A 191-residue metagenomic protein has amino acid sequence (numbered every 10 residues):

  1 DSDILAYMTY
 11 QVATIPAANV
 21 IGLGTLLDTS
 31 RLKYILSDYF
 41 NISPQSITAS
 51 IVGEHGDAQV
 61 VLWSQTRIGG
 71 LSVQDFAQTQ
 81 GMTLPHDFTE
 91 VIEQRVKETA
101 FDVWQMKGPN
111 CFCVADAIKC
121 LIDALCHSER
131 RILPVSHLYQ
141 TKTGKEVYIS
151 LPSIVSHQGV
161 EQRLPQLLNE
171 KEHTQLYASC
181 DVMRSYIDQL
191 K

Functional and structural regions predicted by a protein language model:
D1-S2, G22: ADP-ribose/adenylate-binding Rossmann-like module
D3-I4, L27: Short alpha-helical
L5-V12: Short Gly/Thr/Asp-enriched flexible loops that form oxyanion-binding sites at enzyme active sites
V12-N19, D28-K191: C-terminal substrate-binding/catalytic lobe of Rossmann-fold NAD(P)-dependent dehydrogenases
